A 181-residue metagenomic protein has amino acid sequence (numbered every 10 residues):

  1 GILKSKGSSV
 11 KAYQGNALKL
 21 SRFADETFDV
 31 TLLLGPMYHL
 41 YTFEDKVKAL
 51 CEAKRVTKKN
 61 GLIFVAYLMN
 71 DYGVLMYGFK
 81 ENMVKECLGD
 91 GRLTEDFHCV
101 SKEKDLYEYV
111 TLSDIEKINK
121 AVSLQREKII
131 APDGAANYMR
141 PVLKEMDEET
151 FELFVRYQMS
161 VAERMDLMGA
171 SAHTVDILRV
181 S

Functional and structural regions predicted by a protein language model:
G1-L20: Class I SAM-dependent methyltransferase SAM/SAH-binding core
L18-T31: A short acidic, Gly/Pro-enriched loop at the edge of an enzyme's catalytic core that lines a small-molecule cofactor
D29-E44: A short SAM/SAH-binding and catalytic strip from SAM-dependent methyltransferases
V47-L62: A short glycine-rich, Lys/Arg-flanked "PGG" loop and its adjoining helix->strand segment in the class I
L62-R92: Conserved class I S-adenosyl-L-methionine
V84-Y107: C-terminal alpha-helical "lid/dimerization" subdomain adjacent to the S-adenosyl-L-methionine
K104-S123, I129: Short alpha-helix
K128-S181: A C-terminal cap/extension of S-adenosyl-L-methionine-dependent methyltransferases that defines the acceptor-substrate
